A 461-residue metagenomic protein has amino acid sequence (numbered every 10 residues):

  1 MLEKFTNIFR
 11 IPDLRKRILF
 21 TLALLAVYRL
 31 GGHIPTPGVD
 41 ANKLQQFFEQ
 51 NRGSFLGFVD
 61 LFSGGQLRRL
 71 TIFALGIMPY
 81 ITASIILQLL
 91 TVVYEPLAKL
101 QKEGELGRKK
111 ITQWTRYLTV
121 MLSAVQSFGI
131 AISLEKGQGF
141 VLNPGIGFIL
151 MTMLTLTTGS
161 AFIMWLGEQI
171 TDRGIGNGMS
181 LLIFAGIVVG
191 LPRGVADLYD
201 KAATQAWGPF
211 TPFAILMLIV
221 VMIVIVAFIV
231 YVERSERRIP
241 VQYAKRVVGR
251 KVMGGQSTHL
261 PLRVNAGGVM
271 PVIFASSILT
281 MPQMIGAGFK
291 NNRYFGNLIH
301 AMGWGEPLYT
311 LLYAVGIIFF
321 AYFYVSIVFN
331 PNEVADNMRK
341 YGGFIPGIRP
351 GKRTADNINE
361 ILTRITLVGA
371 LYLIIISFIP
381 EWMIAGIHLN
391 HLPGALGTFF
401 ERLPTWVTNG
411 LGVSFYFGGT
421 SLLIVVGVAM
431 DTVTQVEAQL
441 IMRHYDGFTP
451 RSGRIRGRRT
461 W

Functional and structural regions predicted by a protein language model:
M1-Q101, E105-W461: N-terminal cationic and glycine-rich segments that engage phosphates or anionic surfaces
